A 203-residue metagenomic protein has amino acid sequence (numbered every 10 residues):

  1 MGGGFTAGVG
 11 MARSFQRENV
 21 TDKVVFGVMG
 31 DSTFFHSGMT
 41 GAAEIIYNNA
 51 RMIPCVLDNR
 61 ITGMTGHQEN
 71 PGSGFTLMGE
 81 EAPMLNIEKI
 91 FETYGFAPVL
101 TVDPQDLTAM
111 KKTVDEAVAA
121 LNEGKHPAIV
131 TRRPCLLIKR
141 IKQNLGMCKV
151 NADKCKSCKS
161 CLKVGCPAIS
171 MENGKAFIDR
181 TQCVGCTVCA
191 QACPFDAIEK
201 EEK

Functional and structural regions predicted by a protein language model:
M1-A128, R140-I141: Thiamine diphosphate
F5, V9, K23, G27 (+7 more regions): Feature representing long, continuous alpha-helical segments
L57-R60, P104, R133-P134, G174 (+1 more regions): Short, ordered loop/turn segments at secondary-structure junctions
E80-A82, N144-V150, F177: Short, exposed beta-strand "edge-strand" segments with a Pro/Gly-rich flavor and a Y/T-containing core
N86, D103-D106, N151-K156, D179: Poly-acidic low-complexity segments
V118-M171: Glycine/aspartate-rich loop-and-adjacent alpha/beta segment that forms the canonical ThDP
V150-N151, G174-G185: Flexible gly/pro/ser-rich segments immediately N-terminal to CXXCH heme-c attachment motifs in exported/periplasmic
K156-F177, V188-K203: Iron-sulfur cluster-binding cysteine motifs and their immediate structural context in ferredoxin-like electron-transfer
